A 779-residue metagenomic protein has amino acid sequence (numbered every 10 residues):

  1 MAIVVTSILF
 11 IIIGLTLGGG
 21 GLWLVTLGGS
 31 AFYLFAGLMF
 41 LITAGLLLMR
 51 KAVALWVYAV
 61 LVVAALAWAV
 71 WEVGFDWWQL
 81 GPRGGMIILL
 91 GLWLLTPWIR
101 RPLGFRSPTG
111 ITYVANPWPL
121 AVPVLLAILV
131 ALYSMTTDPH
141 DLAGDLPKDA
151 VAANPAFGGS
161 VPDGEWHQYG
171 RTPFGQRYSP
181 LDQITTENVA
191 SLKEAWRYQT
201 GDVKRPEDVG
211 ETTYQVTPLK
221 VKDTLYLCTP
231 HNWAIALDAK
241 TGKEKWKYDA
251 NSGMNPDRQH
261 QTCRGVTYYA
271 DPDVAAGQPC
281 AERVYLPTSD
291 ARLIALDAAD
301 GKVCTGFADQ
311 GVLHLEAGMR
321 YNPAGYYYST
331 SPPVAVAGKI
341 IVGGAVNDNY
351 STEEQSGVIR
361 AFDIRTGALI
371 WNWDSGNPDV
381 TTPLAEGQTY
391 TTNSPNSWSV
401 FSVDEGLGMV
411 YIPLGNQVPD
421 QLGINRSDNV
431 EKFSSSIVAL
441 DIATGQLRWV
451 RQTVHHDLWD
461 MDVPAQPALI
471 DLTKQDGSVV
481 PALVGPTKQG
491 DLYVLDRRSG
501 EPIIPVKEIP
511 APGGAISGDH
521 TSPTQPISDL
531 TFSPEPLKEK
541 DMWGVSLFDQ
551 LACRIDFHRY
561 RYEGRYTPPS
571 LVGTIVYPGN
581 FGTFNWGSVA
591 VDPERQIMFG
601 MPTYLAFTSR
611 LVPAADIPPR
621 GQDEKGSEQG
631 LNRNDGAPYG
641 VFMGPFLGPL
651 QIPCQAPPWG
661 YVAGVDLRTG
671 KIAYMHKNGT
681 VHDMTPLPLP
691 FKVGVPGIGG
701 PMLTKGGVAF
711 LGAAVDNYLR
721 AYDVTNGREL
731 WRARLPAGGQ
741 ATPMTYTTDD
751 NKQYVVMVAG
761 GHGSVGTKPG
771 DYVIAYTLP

Functional and structural regions predicted by a protein language model:
M1-D145: Topology signature of small-to-medium multi-pass alpha-helical membrane proteins
L89-R100, N116-T137, A239-E244, R264-Y268 (+5 more regions): Hydrophobic or amphipathic alpha-helical targeting/insertion segments
V124, A131-D163, T185-V189, E194 (+5 more regions): N-terminal amphipathic, basic-rich helices that act as targeting or association modules
V130-L181, S522-V545, G626-S627: N-terminal pre-domain segments of enzymes
W166-Y169, G210-H231, R258-R292, G325-S351 (+11 more regions): Repeat-blade elements of multi-bladed beta-propeller folds
P173-S179, D202-D208, I235, D420-Q421 (+1 more regions): Short, solvent-exposed loop/turn elements at domain surfaces
A190-V203, A234-P256, A270-A275, L293-A324 (+11 more regions): Extracytoplasmic/lumenal domain signature
S402, Q525-F607, A614-D616, G630 (+3 more regions): Long, low-complexity segments enriched in small/aliphatic residues
